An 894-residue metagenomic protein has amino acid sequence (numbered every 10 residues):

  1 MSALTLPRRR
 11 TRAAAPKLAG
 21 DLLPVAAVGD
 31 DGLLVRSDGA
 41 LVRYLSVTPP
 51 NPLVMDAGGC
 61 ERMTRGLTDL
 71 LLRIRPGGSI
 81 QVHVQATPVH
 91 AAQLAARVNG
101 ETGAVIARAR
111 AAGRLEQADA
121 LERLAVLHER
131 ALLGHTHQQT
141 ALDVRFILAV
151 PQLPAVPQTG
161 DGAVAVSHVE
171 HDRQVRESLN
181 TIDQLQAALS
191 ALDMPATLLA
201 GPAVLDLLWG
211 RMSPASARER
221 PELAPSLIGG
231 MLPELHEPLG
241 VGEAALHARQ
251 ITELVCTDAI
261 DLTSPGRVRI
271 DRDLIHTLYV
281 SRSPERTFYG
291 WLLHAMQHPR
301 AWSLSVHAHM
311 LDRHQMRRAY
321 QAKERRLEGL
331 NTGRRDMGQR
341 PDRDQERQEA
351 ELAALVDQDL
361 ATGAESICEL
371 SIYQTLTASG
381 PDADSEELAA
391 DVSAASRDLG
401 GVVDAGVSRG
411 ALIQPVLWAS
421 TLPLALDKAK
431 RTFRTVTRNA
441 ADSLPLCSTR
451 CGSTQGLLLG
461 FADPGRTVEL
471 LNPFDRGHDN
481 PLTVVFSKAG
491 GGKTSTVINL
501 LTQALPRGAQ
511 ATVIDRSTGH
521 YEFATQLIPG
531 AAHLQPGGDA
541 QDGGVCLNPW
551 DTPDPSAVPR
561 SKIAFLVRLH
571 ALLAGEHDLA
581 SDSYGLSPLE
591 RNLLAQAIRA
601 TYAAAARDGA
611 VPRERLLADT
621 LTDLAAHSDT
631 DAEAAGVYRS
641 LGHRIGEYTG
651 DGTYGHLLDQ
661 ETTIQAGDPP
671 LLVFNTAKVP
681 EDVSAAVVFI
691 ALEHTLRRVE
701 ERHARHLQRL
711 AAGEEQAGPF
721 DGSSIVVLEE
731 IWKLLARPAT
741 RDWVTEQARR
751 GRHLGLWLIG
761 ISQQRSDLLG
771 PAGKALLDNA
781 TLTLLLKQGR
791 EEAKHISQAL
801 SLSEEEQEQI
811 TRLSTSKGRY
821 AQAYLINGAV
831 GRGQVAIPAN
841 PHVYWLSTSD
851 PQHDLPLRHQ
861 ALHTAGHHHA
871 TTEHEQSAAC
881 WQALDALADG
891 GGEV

Functional and structural regions predicted by a protein language model:
M1-G29, T64-G66, R110-H298, L355-L458 (+1 more regions): An aromatic-glycine-centered, glycine-rich loop/turn in mixed alpha/beta architecture
S37-G39, S443-L500: Active-site-adjacent "gating/activation" loops or surface patches in catalytic cores
P50, A57-P76, M296, H314-M316 (+8 more regions): P-loop NTPase motor domains
E101-L121, S281-A364: Surface-exposed, low-hydrophobicity interaction/linker segments
A131-Q139, A187, P473, A557-L616 (+1 more regions): P-loop NTPase motor core of the ASCE superfamily
T483-V484, T512, V673: Short hydrophobic/aromatic beta-strand immediately N-terminal to the Walker A/P-loop
G491-N548: Walker A/P-loop NTP-binding active-site region of P-loop NTPases, recognizing the glycine-rich GxxxxGKT/S
R516, E729, H753-L756, G760-L768: Conserved H-loop
